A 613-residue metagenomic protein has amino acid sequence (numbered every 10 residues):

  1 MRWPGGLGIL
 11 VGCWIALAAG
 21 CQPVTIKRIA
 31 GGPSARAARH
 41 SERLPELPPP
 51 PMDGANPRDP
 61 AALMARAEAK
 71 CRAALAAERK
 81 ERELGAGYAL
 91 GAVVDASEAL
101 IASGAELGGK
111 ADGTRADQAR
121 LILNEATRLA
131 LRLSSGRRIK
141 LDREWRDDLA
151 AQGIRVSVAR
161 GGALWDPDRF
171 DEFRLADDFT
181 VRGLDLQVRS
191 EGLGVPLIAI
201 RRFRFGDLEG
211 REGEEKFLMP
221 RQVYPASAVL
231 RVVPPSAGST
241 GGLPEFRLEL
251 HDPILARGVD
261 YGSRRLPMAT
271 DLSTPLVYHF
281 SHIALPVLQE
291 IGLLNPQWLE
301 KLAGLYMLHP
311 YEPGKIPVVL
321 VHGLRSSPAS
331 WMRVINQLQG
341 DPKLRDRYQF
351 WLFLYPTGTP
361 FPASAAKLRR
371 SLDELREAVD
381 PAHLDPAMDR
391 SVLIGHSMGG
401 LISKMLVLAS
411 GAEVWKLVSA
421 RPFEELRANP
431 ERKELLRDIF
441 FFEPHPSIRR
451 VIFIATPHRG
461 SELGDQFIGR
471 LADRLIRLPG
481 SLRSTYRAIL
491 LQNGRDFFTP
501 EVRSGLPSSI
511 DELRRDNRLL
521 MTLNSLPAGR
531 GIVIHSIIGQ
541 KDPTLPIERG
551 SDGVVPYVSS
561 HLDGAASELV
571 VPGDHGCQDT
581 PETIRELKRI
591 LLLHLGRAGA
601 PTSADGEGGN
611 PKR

Functional and structural regions predicted by a protein language model:
M1-I9: Bacterial N-terminal signal peptides that target proteins for export
G8-A18: Bacterial N-terminal signal peptides
C21-V318, S327-R333, Q349-L352, G596 (+1 more regions): Flexible, membrane-associating and regulatory peripheral segments of lipid-active enzymes
K27, A76-L84, A99-T127, L131-I139 (+3 more regions): Serine-dependent carboxylesterase/thioesterase catalytic core of lipase-like alpha/beta-hydrolase/SGNH enzymes
P310-P313, D385-A387, H445, A528: Short, flexible hinge/linker loops that cap or flank conserved catalytic cores
R325-S326, T357-G358, A412, P457-R459 (+3 more regions): Short, solvent-exposed loop/turn segments at secondary-structure junctions
M332-Y348: Short amphipathic alpha-helix adjacent to the substrate-entry channel of hydrolases
R477-R613: C-terminal subdomain of alpha/beta-hydrolase-fold enzymes, centered on the catalytic histidine and its supporting
